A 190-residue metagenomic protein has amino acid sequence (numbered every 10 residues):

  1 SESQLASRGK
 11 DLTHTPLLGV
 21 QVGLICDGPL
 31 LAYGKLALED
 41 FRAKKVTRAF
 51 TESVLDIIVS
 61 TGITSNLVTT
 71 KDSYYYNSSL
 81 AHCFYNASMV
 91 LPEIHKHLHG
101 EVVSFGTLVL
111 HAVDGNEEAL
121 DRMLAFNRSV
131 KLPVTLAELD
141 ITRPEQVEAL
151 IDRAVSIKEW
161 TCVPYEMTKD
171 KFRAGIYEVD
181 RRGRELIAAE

Functional and structural regions predicted by a protein language model:
S1-R8: Conserved anion/nucleotide-ligand pocket segment
Q4, N77, I94, Q146-L150: Membrane-targeting and insertion segments and their boundary/processing signals
A6, E39, A43, G62-N66 (+5 more regions): Intrinsically disordered or highly flexible coil/loop and linker segments, enriched in small and charged/polar residues
G9-A125: Active-site segments that bind and position negatively charged phosphate/pyrophosphate groups
N116-E190: C-terminal charged capping/lid subdomain of soluble metabolic enzymes
